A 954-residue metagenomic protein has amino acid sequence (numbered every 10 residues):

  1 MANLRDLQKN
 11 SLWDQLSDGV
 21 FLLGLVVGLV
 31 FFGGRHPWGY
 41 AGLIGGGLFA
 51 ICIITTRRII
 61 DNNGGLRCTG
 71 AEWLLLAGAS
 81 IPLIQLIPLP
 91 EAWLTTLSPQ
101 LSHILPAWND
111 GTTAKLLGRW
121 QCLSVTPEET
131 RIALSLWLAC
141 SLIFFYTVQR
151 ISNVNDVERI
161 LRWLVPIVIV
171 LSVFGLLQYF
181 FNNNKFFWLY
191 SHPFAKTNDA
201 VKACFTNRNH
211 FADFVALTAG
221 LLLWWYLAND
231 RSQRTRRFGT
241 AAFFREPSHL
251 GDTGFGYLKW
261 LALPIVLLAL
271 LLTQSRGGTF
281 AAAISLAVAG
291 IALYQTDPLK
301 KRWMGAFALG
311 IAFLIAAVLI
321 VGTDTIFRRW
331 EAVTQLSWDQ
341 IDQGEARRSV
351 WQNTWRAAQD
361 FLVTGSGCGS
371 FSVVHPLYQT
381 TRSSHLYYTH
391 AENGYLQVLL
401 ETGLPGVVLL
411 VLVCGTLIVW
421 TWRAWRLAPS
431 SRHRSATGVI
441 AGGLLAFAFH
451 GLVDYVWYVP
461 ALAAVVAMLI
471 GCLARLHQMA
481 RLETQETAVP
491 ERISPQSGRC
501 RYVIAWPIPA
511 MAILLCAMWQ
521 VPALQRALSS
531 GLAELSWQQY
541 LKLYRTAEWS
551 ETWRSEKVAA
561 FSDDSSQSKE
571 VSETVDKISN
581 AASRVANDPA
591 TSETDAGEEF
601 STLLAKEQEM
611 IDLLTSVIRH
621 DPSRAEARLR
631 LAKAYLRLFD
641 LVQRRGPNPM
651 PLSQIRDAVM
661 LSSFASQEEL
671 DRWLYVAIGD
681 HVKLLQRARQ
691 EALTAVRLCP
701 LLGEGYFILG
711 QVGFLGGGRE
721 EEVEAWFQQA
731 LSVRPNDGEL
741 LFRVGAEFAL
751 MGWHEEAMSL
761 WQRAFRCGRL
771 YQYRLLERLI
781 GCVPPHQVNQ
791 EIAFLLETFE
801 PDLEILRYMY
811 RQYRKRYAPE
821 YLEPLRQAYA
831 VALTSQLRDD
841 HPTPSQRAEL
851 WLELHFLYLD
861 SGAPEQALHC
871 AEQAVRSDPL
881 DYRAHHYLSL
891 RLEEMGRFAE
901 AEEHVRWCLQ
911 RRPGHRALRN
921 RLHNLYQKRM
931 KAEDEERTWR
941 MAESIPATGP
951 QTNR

Functional and structural regions predicted by a protein language model:
A2-G34, A41-T55, A79-L89, N109-G111 (+11 more regions): Alpha-helical transmembrane segments of multi-pass inner-membrane proteins
R35-P37, L272-F280, Y455, R734-G738 (+3 more regions): Transmembrane helices and adjacent periplasmic/lumenal helix-loop junctions of polyprenol-phosphate-dependent
R57-L94: Helix-loop-helix transmembrane hairpins and adjacent membrane-interface loops of multi-pass inner-membrane proteins
L86-D110, F174-S191, K202, T323-T364 (+2 more regions): Aromatic-rich transmembrane-lumenal/periplasmic boundary elements in polytopic membrane proteins
T147, N207, D339, R348-T389 (+2 more regions): TM-adjacent membrane-interface loops and short helices in multi-pass inner/ER membrane proteins
I320-A332, R501-T552: Hydrophobic alpha-helical transmembrane segments in integral membrane proteins
Y378, H385-Y388, L524-K815, L822-E823 (+5 more regions): Soluble catalytic regions of membrane-associated enzymes that act on cell-envelope and secretory-pathway components
F794-M809, S845, N920-R954: Terminal, low-structured helical/coil segments at or just beyond the last alpha-helical repeat
